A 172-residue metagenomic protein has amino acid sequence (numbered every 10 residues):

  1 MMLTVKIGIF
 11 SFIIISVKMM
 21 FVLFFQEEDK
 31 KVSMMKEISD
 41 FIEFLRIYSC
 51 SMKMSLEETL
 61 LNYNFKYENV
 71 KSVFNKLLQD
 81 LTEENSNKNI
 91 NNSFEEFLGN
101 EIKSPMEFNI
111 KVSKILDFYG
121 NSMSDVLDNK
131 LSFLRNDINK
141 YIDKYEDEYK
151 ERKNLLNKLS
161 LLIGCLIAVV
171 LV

Functional and structural regions predicted by a protein language model:
M1-L3, V126: Interfacial loop-to-helix junctions that mark the boundaries of transmembrane helices in multi-pass membrane
V5-T82: Juxtamembrane/interface alpha-helical elements of multi-pass membrane proteins
G8-M20, K144-V172: Bilayer-spanning, highly hydrophobic alpha-helical transmembrane segments
Y48, K53-D128: Glycine- and small-hydrophobic-enriched helix-loop-helix hairpins
F118-L161: Membrane-interface, cytosolic juxtamembrane amphipathic helix immediately N-terminal to a transmembrane helix, enriched
